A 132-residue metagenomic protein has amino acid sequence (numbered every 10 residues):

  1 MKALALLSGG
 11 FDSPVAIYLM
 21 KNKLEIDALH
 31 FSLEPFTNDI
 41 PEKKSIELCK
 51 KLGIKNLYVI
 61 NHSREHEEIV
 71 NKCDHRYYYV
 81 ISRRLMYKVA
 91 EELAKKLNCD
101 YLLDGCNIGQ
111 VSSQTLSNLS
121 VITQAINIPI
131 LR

Functional and structural regions predicted by a protein language model:
K2-S45: ATP-dependent adenylation/pyrophosphate-handling site
A5, A28-H30, V59, D104 (+1 more regions): Structural beta-sheet core signal
L7-S13, Y58, R83-M86, S112-S113: A general structural motif
Y18-N22, K50, E92: Short, well-ordered alpha-helices that flank and scaffold nucleotide-derived cofactor binding pockets
F31-E34, H62-S63, C106-I108: Short, ordered loop/turn segments at secondary-structure junctions
L48-K72: A conserved beta-strand->alpha-helix junction
H66, H75-R132: Active-site adenylate/phosphate-handling loop in enzymes that bind or generate adenylated species
